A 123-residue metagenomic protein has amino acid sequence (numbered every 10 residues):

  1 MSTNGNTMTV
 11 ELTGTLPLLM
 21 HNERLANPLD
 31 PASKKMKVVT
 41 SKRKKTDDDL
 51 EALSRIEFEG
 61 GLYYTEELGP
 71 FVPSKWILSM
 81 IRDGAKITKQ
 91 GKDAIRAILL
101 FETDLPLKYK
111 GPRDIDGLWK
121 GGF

Functional and structural regions predicted by a protein language model:
M1-F123: RNA-interacting cores
